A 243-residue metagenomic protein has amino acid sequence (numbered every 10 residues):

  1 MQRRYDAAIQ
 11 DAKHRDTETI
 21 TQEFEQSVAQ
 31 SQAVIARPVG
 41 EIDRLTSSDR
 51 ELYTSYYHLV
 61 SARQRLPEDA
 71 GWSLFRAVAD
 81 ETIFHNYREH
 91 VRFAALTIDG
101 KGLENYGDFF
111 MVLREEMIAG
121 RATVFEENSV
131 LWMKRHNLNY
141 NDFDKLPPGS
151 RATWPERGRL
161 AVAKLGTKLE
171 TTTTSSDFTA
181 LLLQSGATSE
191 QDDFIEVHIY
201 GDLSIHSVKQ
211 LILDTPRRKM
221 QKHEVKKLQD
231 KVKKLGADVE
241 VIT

Functional and structural regions predicted by a protein language model:
M1-E41, T54-H85, G102, F109-F110 (+1 more regions): Active-site-proximal loop/hinge segments that shape catalytic or ion-binding/gating pockets
L45-R50: A structured, charge-rich N-terminal accessory region that forms the first stable segment of a protein and links
T82-E104: Extended catalytic/binding region for NAD+/ADP-ribose chemistry, centered on the ART fold
